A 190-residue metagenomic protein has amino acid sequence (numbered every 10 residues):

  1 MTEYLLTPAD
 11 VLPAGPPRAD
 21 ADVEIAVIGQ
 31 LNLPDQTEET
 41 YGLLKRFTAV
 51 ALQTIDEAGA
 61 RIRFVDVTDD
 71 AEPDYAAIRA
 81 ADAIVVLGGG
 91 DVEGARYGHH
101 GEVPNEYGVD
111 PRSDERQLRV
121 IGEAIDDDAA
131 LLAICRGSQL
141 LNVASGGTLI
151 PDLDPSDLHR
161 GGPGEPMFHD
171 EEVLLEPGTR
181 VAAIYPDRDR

Functional and structural regions predicted by a protein language model:
M1-A130, I150, D154-D170, L174-Y185: N-terminal beta1-alpha1 cap of cysteine-dependent amidohydrolase-like domains
A133, G137, N142: Gly/Ala-rich beta-loop-alpha elbow adjacent to hydrolase catalytic centers
V143, G147-I150: Conserved active-site segments centered on acidic
R188-D189: An extended, acidic
